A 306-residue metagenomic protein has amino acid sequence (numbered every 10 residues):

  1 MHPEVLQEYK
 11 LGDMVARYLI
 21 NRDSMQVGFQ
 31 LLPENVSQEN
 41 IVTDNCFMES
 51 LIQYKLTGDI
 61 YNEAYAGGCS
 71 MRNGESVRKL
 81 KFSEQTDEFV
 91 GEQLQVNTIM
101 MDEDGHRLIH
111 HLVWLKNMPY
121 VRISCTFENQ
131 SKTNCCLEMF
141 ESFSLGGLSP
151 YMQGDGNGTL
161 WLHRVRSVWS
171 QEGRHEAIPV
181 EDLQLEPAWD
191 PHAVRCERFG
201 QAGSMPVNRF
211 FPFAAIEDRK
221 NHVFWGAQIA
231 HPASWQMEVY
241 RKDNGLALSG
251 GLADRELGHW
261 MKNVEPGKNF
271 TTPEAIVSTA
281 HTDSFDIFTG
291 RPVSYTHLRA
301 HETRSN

Functional and structural regions predicted by a protein language model:
H2-D243, G258: Polysaccharide-binding surfaces and accessory modules of carbohydrate-active proteins
A247-R255: Short, structured beta-strand/loop micro-motifs enriched in basic residues and often containing a Trp
K262-H281: Short Pro-Gly-centered flexible turn/kink motifs
T279-T289: Short, Lys/Arg- and Gly-enriched loop/turn segments at beta-strand edges
P292-S294: Acidic, proline/serine/threonine- and glycine-rich low-complexity intrinsically disordered segments
T296-T303: Conserved small/polar residues in nucleotide/adenosyl-binding loops
